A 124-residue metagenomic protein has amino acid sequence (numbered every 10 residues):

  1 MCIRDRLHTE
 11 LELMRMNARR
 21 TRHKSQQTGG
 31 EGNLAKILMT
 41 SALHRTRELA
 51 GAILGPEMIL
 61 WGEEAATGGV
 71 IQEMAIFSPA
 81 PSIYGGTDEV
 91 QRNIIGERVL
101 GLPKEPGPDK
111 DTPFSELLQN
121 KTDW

Functional and structural regions predicted by a protein language model:
M1-W124: Alpha-helical interface subdomain recognition
